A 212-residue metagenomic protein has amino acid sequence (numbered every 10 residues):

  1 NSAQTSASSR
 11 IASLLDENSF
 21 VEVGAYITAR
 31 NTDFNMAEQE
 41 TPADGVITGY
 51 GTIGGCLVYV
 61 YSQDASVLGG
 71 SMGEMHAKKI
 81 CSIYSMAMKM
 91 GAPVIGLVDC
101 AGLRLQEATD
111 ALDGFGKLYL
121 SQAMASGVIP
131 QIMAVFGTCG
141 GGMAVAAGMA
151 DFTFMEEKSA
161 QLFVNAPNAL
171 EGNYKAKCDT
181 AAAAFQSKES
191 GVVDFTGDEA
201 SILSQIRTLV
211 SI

Functional and structural regions predicted by a protein language model:
N1-I132, T138, M143-V145, M149-Q161 (+2 more regions): Terminal-region recognition feature
N168-K175: Glycine-rich nucleotide-phosphate-binding loops and adjacent flexible coil segments
